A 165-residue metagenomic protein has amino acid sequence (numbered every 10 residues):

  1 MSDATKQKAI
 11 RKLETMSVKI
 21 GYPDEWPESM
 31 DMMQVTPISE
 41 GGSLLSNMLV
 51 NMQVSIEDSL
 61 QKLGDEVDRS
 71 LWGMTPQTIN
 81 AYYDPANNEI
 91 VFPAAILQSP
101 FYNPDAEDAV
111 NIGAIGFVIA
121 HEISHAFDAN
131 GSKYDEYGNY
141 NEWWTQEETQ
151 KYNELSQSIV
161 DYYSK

Functional and structural regions predicted by a protein language model:
M1-K165: Intrinsically disordered, low-complexity linker/terminal regions across diverse proteins
